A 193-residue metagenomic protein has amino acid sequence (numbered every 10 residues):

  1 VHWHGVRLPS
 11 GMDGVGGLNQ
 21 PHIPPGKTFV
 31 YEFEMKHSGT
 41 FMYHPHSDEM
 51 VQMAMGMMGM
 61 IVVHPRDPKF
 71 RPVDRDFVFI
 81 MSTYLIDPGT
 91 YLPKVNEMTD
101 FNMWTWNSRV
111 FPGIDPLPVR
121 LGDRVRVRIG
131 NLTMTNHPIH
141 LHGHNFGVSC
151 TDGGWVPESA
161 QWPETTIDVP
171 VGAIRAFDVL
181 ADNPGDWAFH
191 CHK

Functional and structural regions predicted by a protein language model:
V1-K193: Copper-binding active sites and cupredoxin-like electron-transfer domains, recognizing His/Cys-rich ligand loops
